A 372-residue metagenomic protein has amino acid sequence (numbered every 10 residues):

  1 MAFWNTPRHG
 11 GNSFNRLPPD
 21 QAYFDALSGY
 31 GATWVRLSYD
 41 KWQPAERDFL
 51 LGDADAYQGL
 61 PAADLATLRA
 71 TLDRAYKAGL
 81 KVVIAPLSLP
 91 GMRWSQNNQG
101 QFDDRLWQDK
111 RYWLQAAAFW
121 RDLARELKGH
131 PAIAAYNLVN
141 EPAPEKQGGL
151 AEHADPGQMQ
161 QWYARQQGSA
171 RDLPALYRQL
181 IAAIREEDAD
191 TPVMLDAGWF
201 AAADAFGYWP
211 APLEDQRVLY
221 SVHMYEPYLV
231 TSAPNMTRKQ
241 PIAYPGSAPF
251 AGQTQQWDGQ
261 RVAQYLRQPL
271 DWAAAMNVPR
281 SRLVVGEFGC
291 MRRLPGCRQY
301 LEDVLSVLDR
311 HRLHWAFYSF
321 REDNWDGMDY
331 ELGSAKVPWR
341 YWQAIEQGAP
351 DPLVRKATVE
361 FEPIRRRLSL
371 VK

Functional and structural regions predicted by a protein language model:
M1-A22, A26-L27: Boundary/entry segment of secreted carbohydrate-active catalytic domains
N12-Q21, W42-A45, G59-A62, A143-E145 (+5 more regions): Acidic-and-aromatic substrate-binding clefts and catalytic sites of carbohydrate-active enzymes
R16-P19, A63-T67, Q108-F119, S169-L176 (+3 more regions): Soluble or luminal CAZymes and related metallo-dependent hydrolases
P19-F102, Q115, D122-E126, D172-M194 (+1 more regions): Aromatic-lined substrate-binding rim segments of carbohydrate-active enzymes
S38-Q43, P86-M92, V139-P142, A197-W199 (+1 more regions): Short, solvent-exposed turn/loop segments enriched in Gly/Ser/Thr/Pro and often Arg
F49-A56, A151-R165, K336-P352: Charged, glycine/proline-rich intrinsically disordered loops and linkers
Q96, D104-Q255, R267-M291, R310-A316: Active-site region of glycoside hydrolase catalytic domains
P295-K372: Aromatic-rich peripheral "rim/lid" segments of glycoside hydrolase catalytic domains that contact and position glycan
